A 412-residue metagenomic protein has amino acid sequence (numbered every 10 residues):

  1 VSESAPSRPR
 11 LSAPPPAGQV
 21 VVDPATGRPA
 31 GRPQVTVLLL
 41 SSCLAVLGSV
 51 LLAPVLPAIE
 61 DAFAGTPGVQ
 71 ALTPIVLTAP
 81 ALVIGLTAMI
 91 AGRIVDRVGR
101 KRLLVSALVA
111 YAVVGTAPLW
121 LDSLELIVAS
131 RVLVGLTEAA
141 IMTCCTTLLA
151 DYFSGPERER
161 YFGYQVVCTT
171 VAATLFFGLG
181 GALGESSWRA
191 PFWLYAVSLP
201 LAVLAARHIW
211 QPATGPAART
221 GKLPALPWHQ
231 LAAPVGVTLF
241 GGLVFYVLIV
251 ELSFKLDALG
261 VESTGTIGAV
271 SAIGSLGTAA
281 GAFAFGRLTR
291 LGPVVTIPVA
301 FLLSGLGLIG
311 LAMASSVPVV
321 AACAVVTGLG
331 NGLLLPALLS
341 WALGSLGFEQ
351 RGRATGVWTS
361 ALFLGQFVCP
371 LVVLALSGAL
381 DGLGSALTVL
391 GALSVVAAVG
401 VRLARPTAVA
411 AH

Functional and structural regions predicted by a protein language model:
V55-G85: Extracellular/periplasmic helix-loop-helix junction of adjacent transmembrane segments in MFS-like secondary
G85-D122: Conserved MFS/SLC helix-loop-helix module at the cytosolic interface between two early adjacent transmembrane helices
T87-G99, A280-P293: Helix-to-loop junctions at the C-terminal end of transmembrane segments in multipass secondary transporters
R102-T116, V295-G310: Structural signature of the two symmetry-related core transmembrane helices
A110, V114, E125-V134, P318-V326: Paired small-residue
L124, S130-T169: Cytoplasmic helix-loop-helix junction between adjacent transmembrane helices in 12-TM secondary transporters
G155-P156, Y164-W210: Helix-loop-helix hairpin linking two adjacent transmembrane segments in secondary transporters
L343-L380: A late C-terminal transmembrane helix in Major Facilitator Superfamily
